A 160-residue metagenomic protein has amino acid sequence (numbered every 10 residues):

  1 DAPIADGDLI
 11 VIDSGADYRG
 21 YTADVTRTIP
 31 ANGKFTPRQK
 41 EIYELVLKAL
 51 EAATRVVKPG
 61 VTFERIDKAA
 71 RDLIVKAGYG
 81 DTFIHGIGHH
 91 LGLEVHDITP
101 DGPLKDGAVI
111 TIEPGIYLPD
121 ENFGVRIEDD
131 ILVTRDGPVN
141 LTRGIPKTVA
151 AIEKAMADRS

Functional and structural regions predicted by a protein language model:
D1-S160: Active-site neighborhoods and metal-handling regions in enzymes and metal-associated proteins
